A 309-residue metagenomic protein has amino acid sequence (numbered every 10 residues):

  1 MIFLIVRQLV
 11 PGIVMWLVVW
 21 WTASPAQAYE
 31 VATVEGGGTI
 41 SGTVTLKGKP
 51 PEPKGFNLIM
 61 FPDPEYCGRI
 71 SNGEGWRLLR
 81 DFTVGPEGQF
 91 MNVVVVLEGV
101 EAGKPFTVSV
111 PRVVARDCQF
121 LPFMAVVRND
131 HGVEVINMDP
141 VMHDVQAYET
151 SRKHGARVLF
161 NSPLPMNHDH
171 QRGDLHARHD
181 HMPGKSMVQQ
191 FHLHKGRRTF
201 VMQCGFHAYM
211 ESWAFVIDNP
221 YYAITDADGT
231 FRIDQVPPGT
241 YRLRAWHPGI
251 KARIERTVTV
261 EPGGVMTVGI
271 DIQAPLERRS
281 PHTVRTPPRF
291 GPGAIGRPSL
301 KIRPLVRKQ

Functional and structural regions predicted by a protein language model:
M1-V6: N-terminal secretory signal peptides that target proteins for export/translocation
Q8-T22: Bacterial N-terminal signal peptides
Q27-Q309: Extracytoplasmic copper-binding redox domains, predominantly the cupredoxin/blue-copper superfamily
